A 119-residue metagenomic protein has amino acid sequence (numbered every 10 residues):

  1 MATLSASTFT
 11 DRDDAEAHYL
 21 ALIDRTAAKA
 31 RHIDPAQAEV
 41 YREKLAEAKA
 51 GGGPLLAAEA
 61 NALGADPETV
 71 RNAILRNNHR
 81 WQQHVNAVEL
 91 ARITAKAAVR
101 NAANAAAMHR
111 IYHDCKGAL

Functional and structural regions predicted by a protein language model:
M1-L119: A preference for well-ordered globular domain cores that mediate specific macromolecular interactions or catalysis
